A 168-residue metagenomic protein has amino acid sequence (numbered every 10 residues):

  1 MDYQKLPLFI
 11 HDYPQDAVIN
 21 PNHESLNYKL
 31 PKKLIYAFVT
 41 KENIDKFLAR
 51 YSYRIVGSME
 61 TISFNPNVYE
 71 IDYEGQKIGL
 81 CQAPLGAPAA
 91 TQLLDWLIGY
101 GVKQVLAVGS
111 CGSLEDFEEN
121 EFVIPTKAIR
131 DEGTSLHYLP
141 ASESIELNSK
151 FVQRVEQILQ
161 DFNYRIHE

Functional and structural regions predicted by a protein language model:
M1-Q104, G112-E168: Accessory terminal and edge-of-domain segments that mediate assembly/interaction and cofactor placement around
